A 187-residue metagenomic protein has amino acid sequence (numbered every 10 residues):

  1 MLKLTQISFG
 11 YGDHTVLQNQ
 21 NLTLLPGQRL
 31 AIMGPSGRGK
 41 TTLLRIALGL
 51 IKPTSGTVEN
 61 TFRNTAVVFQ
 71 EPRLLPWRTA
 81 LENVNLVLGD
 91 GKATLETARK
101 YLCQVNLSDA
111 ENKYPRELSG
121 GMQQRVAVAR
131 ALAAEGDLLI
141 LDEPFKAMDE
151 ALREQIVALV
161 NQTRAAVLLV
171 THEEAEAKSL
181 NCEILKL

Functional and structural regions predicted by a protein language model:
L48: Helix-to-loop junction immediately C-terminal to a conserved catalytic motif
L95-A110: Conserved ABC ATPase "signature" region
Y114-L118, M122: Conserved ABC ATPase signature
V128: Hydrophobic anchor residue at the start of the ABC signature
A133-D137: A short, proline-enriched helix->beta-strand linker immediately N-terminal to the Walker B motif in ABC-type P-loop
L139-E143: Catalytic Walker B motif of ABC-type/P-loop ATPase nucleotide-binding domains
A165-V170: Conserved H-loop
